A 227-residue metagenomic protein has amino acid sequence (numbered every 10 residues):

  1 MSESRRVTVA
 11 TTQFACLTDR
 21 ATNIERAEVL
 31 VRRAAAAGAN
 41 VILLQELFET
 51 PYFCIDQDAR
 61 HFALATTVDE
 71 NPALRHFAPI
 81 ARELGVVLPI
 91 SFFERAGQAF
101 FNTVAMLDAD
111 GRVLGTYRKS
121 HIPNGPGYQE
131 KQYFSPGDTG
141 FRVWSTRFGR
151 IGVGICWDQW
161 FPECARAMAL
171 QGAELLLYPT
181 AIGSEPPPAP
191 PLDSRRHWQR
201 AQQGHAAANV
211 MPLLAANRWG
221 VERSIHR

Functional and structural regions predicted by a protein language model:
S2-V9, V143-G152, L175: Beta-strand-turn-beta hairpins that frame and shape the catalytic cleft of phosphate-ester-processing enzymes
V9, N23, V31-R60, A81 (+6 more regions): Active-site beta-strand/loop signature of hydrolases that rely on acidic residues for catalysis
Q57-E70: A charged helix-plus-loop insertion that forms the helical arch/lid used to bind and gate nucleic-acid substrates
D69-V87, C156-R227: CN hydrolase (nitrilase-like) catalytic-core segments centered on the catalytic cysteine and neighboring Lys/Glu
I90-F92, T103-M106, R142: Short beta-strand scaffold segments in enzyme catalytic cores
T103, T116-R118, Y178: Residue-level detector of high-confidence beta-strand sites
R118, I155-C156: Short clusters of small/polar residues that mark proteolytic maturation junctions
K119-Y133: A short, polar/charged loop-to-alpha-helix boundary motif
